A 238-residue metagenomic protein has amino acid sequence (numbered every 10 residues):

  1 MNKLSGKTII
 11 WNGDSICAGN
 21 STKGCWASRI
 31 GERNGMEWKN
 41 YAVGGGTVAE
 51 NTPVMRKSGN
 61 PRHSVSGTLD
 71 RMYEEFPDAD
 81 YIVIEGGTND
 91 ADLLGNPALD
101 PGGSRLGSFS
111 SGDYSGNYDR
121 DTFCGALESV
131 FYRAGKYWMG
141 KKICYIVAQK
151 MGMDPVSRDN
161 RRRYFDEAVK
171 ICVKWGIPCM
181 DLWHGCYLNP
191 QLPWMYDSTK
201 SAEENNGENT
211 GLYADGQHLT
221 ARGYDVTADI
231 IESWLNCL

Functional and structural regions predicted by a protein language model:
N2-S5: Catalytic phosphate/metal-binding cores of nucleic-acid and nucleotide-processing enzymes, i.e., regions that mediate
K7-I10, I16-N117, D121, G125: Conserved SGNH/GDSL esterase-like catalytic core that processes O-acyl groups on lipids and polysaccharides
N12-G13, I146: Short hydrophobic segments within beta-strands
E37-K39, K142, G176-P178: Conserved beta-strand segments of alpha/beta enzyme cores
E74-D78, W138, L238: Glycine-rich phosphate-binding loop signature in dinucleotide/nucleotide-binding domains
T88-N89, S129-D166: Active-site segments of SGNH/GDSL-like serine hydrolases that catalyze O-acetyl group transfer/hydrolysis on lipids
Q149-L238: Catalytic His-Asp segment of secreted/periplasmic serine-dependent ester chemistry enzymes
